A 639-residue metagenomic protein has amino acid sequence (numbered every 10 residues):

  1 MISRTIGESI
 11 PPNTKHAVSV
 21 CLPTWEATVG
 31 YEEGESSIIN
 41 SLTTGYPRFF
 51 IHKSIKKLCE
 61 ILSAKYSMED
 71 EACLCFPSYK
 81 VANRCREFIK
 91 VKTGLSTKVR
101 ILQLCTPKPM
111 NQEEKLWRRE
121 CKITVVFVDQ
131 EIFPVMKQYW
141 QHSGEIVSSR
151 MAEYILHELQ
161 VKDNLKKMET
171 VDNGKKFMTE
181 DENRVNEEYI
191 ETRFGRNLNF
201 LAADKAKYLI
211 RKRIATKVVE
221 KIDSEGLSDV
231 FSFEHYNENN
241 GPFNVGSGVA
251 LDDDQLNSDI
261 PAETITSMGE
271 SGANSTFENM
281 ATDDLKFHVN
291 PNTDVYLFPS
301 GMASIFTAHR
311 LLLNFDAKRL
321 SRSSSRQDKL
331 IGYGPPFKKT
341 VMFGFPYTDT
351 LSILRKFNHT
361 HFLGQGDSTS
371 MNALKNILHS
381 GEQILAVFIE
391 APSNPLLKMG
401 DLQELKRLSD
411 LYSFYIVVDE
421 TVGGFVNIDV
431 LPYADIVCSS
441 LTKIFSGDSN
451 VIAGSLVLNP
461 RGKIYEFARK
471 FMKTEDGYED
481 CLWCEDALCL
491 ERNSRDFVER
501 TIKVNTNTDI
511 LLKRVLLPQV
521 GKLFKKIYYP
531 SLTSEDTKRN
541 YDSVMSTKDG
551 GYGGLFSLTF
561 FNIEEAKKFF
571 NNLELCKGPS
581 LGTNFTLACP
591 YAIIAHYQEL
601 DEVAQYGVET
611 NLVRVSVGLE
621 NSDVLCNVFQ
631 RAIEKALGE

Functional and structural regions predicted by a protein language model:
I2-N274, D284-P291, I305, K318-R326 (+8 more regions): PLP-dependent enzyme catalytic core of the Aspartate aminotransferase-like
G34, D181-N199, R213, F471-K568 (+2 more regions): Structural motif of enzymes handling amino- and sulfur-group chemistry
P261, T282-L523, Y528, L600: Conserved PLP-enzyme active-site core in the AAT-like
N292, F337-K338, A487, G551-L555 (+1 more regions): Short, solvent-exposed beta-strand edge segments and adjacent coil->beta transition regions
V457, S557-T559, S616-G618: Short hydrophobic/aromatic beta-strand micro-patches that form the beta-sheet surface supporting nucleotide- or nucleic
F467, E565-F569, L625-F629: Hydrophobic side chains in well-ordered alpha-helices
